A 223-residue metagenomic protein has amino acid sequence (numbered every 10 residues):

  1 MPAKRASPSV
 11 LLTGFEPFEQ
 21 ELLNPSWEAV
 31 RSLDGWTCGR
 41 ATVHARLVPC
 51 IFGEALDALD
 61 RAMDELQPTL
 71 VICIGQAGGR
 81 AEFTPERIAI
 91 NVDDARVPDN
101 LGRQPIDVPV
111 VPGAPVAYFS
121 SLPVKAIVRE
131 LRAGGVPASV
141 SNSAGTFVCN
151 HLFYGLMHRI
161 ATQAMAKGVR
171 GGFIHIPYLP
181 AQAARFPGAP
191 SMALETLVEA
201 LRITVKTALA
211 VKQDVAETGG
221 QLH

Functional and structural regions predicted by a protein language model:
M1-T146, M157-T162, G168, P187-H223: N-terminal catalytic or cofactor-binding beta/alpha core of small enzyme domains
Q20, C149, L179-R185: Short active-site-adjacent structural elements
C149, Y154-G155: Active-site glycine-rich loop that binds ribose-phosphate moieties when present
G168-G171, H175-A183: An accessory alpha-helical subdomain
